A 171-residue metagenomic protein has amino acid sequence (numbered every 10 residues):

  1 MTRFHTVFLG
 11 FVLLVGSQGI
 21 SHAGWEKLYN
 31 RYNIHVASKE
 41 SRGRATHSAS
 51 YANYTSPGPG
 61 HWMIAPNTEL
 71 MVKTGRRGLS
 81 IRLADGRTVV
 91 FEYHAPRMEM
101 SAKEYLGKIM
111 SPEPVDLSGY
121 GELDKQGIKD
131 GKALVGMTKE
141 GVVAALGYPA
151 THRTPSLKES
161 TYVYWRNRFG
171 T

Functional and structural regions predicted by a protein language model:
M1-F8: Bacterial N-terminal signal peptides that target proteins for export
F8-G16: Bacterial N-terminal signal peptides
S17-A23: Sec/Tat signal peptide C-region and signal peptidase I cleavage site
A23-N53, E104-E113: SH3-family beta-barrel domains
G43-A45, M63-I64, L70, K139: Generic structural signal for buried aliphatic residues
N53-R76: Conserved beta-strand/loop element in small beta-rich adapter and peptidoglycan-binding domains
T74-T88, A95, E122-L123, G127-T171: A cross-family detector of function-defining hotspots
A84-Y120: Boundary regions of SH3-family modules and the immediately adjacent low-complexity/disordered segments in eukaryotic
